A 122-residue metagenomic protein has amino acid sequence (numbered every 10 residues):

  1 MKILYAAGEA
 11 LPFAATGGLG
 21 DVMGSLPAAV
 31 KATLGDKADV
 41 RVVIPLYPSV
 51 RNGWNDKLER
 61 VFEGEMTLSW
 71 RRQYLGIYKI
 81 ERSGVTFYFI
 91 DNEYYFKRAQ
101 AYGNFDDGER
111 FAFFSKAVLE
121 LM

Functional and structural regions predicted by a protein language model:
M1-M122: Catalytic cores of nucleotide-sugar-dependent glycosyltransferases that transfer UDP/GDP/TDP-activated
